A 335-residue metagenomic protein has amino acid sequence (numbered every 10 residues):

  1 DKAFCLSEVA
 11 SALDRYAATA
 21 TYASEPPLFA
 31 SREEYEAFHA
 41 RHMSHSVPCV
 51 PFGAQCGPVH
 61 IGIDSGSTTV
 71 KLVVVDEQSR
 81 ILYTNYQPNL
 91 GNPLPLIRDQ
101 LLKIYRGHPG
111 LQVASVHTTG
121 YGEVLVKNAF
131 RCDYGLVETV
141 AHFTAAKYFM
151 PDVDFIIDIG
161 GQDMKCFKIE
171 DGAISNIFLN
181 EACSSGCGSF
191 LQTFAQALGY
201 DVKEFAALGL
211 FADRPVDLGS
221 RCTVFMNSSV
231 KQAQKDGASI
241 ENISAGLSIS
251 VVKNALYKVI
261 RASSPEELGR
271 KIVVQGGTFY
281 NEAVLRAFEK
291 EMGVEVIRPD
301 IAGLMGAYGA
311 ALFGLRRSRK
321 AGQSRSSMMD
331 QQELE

Functional and structural regions predicted by a protein language model:
D1, N89-L94, D171-R214, L312-R316: Glycine-rich phosphate-binding loop plus the immediately following alpha-helix
D1-T19, T144, L191-Q192, D300-L334: Glycine-rich phosphate-binding/hydrolytic loop that grips phosphoryl groups
A40-C49, G246-G269, R317: Phosphate/ATP-binding catalytic cores across multiple sugar-kinase/actin-like superfamilies, primarily ASKHA
P48-Q78, L82, V153-E170: Gly/Thr-rich phosphate-binding beta-strand-loop-beta motif of the actin/hexokinase/Hsp70
I63-K103, I177, E181-C183: Short glycine-rich, Thr/Ser-proximal phosphate-binding strand/loop in the N-terminal lobe of ATP-dependent enzymes
Y121-G122, S250, S263-E289, A302-G306: Glycine-rich phosphate-binding loops at beta-strand->alpha-helix junctions
D133-T139, E289-Y308: Conserved phosphate-binding/catalytic loops in two-lobed NTP-binding clefts
S228-Y257, G303: Adenine-nucleotide phosphate-binding core of ATP-dependent small-molecule kinases
